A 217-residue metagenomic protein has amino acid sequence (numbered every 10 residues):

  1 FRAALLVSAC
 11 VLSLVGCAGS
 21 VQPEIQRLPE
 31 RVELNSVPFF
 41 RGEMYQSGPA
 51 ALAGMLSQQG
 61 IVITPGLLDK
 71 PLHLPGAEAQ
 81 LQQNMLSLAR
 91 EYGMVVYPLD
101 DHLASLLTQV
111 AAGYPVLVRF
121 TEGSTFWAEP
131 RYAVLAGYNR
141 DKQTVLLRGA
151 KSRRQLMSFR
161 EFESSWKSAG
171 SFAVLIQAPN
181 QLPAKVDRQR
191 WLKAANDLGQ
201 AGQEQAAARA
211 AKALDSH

Functional and structural regions predicted by a protein language model:
A4-V15: Bacterial N-terminal signal peptides
V15-A79, L117, E122, R188-S216: Active-site-adjacent structural segments surrounding the nucleophilic cysteine of cysteine proteases and isopeptidases
A18-V21, N139-H217: Noncatalytic regulatory segments and standalone regulatory/sensor domains
R27-P29, V62-Y114: Short, solvent-exposed, low-complexity loop/linker segments
F39-G48, G60, H73-L81, M94 (+6 more regions): Extracytoplasmic/periplasmic, Sec-exported soluble proteins
G48-L56, P65, D69, Q82-L86 (+5 more regions): Extracytoplasmic/secreted envelope proteins and their assembly/folding machinery, especially bacterial periplasmic
R90, V95-R148: Active-site-adjacent substructure of cysteine-protease-like catalytic cores
